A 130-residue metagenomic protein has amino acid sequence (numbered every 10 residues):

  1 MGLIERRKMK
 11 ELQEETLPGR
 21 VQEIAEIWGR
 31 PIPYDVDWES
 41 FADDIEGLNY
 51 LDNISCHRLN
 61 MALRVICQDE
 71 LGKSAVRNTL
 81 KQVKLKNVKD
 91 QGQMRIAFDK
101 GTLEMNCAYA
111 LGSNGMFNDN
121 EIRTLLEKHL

Functional and structural regions predicted by a protein language model:
M1-P18: N-terminal leader/targeting segments
E14-W28, I32-Y34: N-terminal "mature-domain start" segment
P18, M94-I96, R123: Generic hydrophobic/packing signal
G19, E26, H57, M61-Q68 (+2 more regions): Charged/polar, solvent-exposed surface patches and flexible loops
W28-Y50: Acidic/histidine-rich, surface-exposed loop or edge segments in extracytoplasmic proteins
D43-S113: Auxiliary, metal-adjacent structural segments of Zn-dependent hydrolase domains
M105, G112-L130: Active-site recognition of the HExxH zinc-binding catalytic motif
